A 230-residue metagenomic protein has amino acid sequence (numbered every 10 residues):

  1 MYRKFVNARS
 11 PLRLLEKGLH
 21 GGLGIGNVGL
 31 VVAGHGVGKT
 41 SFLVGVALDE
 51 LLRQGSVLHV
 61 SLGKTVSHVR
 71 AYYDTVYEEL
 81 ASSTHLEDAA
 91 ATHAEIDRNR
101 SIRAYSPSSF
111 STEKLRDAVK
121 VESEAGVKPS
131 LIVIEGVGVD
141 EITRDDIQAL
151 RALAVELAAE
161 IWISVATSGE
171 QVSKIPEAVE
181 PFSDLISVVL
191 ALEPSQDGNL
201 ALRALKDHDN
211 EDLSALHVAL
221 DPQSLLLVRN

Functional and structural regions predicted by a protein language model:
R9-G22: Pre-Walker A adenine-sensing motif
G29-V32: Short hydrophobic/aromatic beta-strand immediately N-terminal to the Walker A/P-loop
H35: The conserved Walker
G38: Conserved glycine(s) of the Walker
S41-P107: Conserved P-loop
G63-S67, T75-E78, P107-S111, G138-D140 (+3 more regions): Conserved nucleotide-binding/hydrolysis micro-motifs of P-loop NTPases
R100-A158: Phosphate-binding/switch loop-helix module in NTP-utilizing enzymes
A166-N230: Phosphate-binding/switch region of NTP-binding enzymes
